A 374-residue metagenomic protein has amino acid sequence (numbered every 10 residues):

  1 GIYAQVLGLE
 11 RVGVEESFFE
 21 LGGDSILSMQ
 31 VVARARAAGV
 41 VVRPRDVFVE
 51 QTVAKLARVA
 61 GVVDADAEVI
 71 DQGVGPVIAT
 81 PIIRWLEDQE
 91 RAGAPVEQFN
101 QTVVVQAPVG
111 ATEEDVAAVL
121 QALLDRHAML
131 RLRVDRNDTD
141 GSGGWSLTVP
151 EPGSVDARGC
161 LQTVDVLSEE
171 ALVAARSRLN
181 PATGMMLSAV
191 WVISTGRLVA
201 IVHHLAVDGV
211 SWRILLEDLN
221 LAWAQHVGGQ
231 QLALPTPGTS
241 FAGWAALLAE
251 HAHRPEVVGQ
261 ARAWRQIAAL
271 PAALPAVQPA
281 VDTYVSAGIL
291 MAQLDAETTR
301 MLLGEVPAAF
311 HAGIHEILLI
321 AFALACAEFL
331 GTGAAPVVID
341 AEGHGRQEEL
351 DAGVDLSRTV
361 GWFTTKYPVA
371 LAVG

Functional and structural regions predicted by a protein language model:
G1, R58-A94, A117-S168, M185 (+5 more regions): Short amphipathic alpha-helices and their capping loops
G1-V69, S142-P150, S154: Phosphopantetheine-dependent thiolation modules in NRPS/PKS and related acyl-activating systems
Q5-V6, R34, V59, D115-R126 (+5 more regions): Amphipathic alpha-helical regulatory segments at dimerization interfaces that relay allosteric signals between sensory
R11-E16, M29, V74, V96-A118 (+4 more regions): Gly/Ser/Thr-rich phosphate-binding loops and adjoining beta-strand/alpha-helix segments that form adenosine-phosphate
V41-R45, H127, R131, G209-N220 (+2 more regions): Extended, hydrophobic beta-loop-alpha segments that form or line the acyl/peptidyl-thioester binding and transfer paths
L187-S188, V192-G243, E328, E349: Active-site-proximal acidic secondary-structure segment that organizes catalysis
G333, D351-G374: A short, structured beta-strand-centered segment in the mid-to-C-terminal lobe of catalytic cores from group-transfer
